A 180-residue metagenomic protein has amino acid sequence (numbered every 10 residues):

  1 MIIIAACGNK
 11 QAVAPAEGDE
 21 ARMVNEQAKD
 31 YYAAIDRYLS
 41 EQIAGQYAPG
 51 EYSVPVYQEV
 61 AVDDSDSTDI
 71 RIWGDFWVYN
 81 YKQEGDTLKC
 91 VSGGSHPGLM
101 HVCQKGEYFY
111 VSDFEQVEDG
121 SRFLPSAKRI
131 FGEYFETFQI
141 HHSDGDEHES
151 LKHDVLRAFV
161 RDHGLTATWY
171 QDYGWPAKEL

Functional and structural regions predicted by a protein language model:
I3-A6: C-terminal motif of bacterial Sec signal peptides marking the signal peptidase cleavage site
K10-W77: N-terminal export/targeting and maturation segments
N25-K29, K89-S92, D146: Soluble non-cytosolic domains of exported or imported proteins
V56-S121: Mature extracytoplasmic domains of secretory-pathway proteins
S112-L180: Low-complexity, intrinsically disordered terminal/linker segments enriched in charged and Gly/Pro repeats
